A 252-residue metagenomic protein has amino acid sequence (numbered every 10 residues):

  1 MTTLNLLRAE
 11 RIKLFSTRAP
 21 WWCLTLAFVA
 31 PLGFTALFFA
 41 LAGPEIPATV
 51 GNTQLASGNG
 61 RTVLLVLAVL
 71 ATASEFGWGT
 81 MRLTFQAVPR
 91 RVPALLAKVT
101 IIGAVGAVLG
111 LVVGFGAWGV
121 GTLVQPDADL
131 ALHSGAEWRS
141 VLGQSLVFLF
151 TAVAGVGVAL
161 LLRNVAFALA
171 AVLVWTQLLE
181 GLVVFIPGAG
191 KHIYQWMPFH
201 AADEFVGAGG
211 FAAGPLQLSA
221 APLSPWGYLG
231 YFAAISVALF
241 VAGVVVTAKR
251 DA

Functional and structural regions predicted by a protein language model:
M1-L7: Short, membrane-interfacial amphipathic segments enriched in basic
N5, P20-L70, L95-R163, F167 (+3 more regions): Secretory targeting signals
E10, V88-R90, A94, V158 (+2 more regions): Generic structural signal for small/hydrophobic residues in well-ordered secondary structure, especially within
K13, A73, T84-Q86, G155 (+1 more regions): Helix-capping/transition residues at the boundaries of transmembrane alpha-helices and the short helical linkers
T49, A68-V92, V99: Transmembrane helix boundary and interhelical loop/hinge segments in multi-pass membrane proteins
A171: Active-site-proximal polar cores
G230-A252: Junction motif at the cytosolic side of a transmembrane helix
